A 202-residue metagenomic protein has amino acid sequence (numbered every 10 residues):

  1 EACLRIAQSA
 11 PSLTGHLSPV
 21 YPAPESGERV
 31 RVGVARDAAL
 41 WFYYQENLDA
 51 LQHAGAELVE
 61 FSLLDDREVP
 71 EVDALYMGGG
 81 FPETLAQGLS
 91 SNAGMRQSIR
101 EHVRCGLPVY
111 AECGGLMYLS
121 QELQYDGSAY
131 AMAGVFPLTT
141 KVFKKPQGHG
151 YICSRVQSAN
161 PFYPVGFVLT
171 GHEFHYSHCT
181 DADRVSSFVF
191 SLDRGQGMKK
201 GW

Functional and structural regions predicted by a protein language model:
E1-L63: C-terminal accessory "lid"/substrate-recognition subdomains
E1-R29, V142-W202: Amide-donor transfer/coupling interface in amidating biosynthetic enzymes
V32, A133, F174: A residue-level signal for conserved active-site and pocket-lining positions in enzyme catalytic cores
G33-A38, G80-A86: Glycine-rich phosphate/diphosphate-binding loops and the adjacent beta-loop-alpha structural elements that coordinate
A35, F61-S62, L75-G79, E112-C113 (+1 more regions): Generic beta-strand/beta-sheet core signal
Y43-D49, V59-F81, Q87, E101-H102: Redox- and metal-dependent alpha/beta enzyme cores, enriched for Fe-S-associated oxidoreductases and cofactor-handling
P82-N160: Cysteine-nucleophile active-site neighborhood
